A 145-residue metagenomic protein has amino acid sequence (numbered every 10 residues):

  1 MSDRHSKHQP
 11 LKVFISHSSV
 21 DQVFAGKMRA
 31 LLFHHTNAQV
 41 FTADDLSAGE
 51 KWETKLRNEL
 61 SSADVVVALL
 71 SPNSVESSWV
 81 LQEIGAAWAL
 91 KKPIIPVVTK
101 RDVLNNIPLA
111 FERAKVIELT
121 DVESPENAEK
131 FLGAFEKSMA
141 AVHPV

Functional and structural regions predicted by a protein language model:
M1-A68, W88-K92, D102, E126 (+1 more regions): Conserved N-terminal substructure of TIR/SEFIR domains
G26-R29, W79-Q82, P108-L109: Short amphipathic alpha-helical segments
R57-L60, F111-K115: Short, hinge-like loop/turn segments at secondary-structure boundaries
P72-K92: Conserved TIR/SEFIR loop-to-helix hotspot centered on a Trp-containing motif with a nearby acidic residue
P72-N73, V98-V103: Short beta-alpha junction loops
D102-A114: Glycine-rich, charge-decorated loop segments at or immediately adjacent to ligand/cofactor-binding or catalytic sites
V116-V122: Short acidic-hydrophobic, aromatic-tinged amphipathic segments that line or gate anion-handling sites
